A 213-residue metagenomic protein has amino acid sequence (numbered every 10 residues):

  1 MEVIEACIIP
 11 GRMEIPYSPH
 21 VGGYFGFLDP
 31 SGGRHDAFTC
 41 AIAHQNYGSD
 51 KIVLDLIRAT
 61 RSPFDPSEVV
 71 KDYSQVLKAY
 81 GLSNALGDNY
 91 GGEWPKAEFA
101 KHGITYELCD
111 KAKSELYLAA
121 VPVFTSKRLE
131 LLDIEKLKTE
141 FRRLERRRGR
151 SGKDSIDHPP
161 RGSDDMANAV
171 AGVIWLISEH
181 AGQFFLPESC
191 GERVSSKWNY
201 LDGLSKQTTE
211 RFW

Functional and structural regions predicted by a protein language model:
M1-S114, L118, L131-W213: RNase H-like, metal-dependent nuclease domains and their acidic two-metal-ion catalytic environment used
A119-R128: Short, surface-exposed amphipathic charged segments that create phosphate/polyanion-binding patches used for binding
